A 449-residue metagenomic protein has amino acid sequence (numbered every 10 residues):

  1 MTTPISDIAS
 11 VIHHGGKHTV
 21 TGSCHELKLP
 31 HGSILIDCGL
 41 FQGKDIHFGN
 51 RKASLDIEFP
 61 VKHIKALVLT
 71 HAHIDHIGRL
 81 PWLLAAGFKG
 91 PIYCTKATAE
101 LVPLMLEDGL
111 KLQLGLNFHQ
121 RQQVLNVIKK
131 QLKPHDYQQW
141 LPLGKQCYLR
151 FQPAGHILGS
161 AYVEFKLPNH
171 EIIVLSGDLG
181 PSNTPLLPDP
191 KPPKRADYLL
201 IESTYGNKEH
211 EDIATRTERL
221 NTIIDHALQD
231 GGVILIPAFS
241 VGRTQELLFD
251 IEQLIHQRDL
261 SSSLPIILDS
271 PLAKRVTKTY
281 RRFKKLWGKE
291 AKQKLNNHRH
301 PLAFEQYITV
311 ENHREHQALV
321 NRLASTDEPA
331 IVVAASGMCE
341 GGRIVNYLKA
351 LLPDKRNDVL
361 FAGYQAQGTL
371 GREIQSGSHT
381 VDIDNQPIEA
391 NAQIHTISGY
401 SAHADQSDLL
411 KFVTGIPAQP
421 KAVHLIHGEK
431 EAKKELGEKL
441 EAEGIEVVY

Functional and structural regions predicted by a protein language model:
T2-V68, H73-I77, W82-E246, E252-L260 (+1 more regions): His/Asp/Glu-rich metal-coordinating catalytic cores of metallo-dependent phosphodiesterases/hydrolases acting on
K28-P30, F165-L167, P190-P193, R216 (+5 more regions): Short, solvent-exposed amphipathic alpha-helical segments in soluble enzyme and RNA/protein-processing domains
K65, D197, A330, N357 (+1 more regions): Conserved acidic residues
K130-Y137, I308-R314, Y449: Short acidic-hydrophobic, aromatic-tinged amphipathic segments that line or gate anion-handling sites
A196-K208, Q386-T396, P417: Gly-rich Lys/Arg/Thr-decorated short loops/hinges at beta-loop-alpha junctions or inter-strand turns that position
I223-A362, Q367: Hard-cation-handling environments
P353-E389: Redox- and metal-dependent alpha/beta enzyme cores, enriched for Fe-S-associated oxidoreductases and cofactor-handling
D382-V413: Generic long, charged, amphipathic alpha-helical segments
